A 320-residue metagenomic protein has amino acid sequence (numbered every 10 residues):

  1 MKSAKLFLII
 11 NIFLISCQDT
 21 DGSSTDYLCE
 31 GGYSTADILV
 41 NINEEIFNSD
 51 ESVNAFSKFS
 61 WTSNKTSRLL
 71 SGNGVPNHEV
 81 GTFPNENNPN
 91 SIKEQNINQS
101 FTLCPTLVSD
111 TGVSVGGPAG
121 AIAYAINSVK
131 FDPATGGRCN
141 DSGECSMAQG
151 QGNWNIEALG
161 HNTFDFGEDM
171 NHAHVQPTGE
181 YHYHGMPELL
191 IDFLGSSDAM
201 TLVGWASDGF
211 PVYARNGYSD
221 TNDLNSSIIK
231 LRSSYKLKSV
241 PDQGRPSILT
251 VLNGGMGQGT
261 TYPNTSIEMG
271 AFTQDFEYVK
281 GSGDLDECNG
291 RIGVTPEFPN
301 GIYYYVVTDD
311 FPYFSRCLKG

Functional and structural regions predicted by a protein language model:
K2-I9: Sec-dependent signal peptide recognition, specifically the positively charged N-region followed immediately by
F13-S16: C-terminal motif of bacterial Sec signal peptides marking the signal peptidase cleavage site
T20-D165: Solvent-exposed N-terminal domain segments of exported/luminal and surface proteins
N96-N98, A119-A121, E168, T178-H182 (+5 more regions): Extracellular structured ligand-interaction cores
S109, L190-F193, F311-R316: Short loop/beta submotifs within extracellular cysteine-rich repeat domains
I126-H172, Q258-R291: Short, flexible domain-boundary/linker segments around small modular repeats
I126-V129, P177-L190, F298-P312: Extracellular/lumenal glycan-associated surfaces
F210, N222-G320: Extended, compositionally biased non-globular segments
